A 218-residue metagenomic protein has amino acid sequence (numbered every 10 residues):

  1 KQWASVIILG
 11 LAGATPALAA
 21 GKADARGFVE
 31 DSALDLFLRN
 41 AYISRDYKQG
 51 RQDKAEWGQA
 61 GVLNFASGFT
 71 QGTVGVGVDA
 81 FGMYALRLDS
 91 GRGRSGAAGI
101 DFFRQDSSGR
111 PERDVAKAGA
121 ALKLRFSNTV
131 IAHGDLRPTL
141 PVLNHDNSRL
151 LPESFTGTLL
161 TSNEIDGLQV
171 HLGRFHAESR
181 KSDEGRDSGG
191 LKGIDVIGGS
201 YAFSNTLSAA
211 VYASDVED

Functional and structural regions predicted by a protein language model:
S5-A14: Bacterial N-terminal signal peptides
P16-D135: Beta-barrel outer-membrane channel/assembly domains of diderm bacteria
L34, G72-V76, N128-A132, D166-L172 (+2 more regions): Repeated loop/turn-to-beta-strand initiation elements of outer-membrane beta-barrel proteins
Y42, W57-Q59, G82, A116 (+5 more regions): Transmembrane beta-barrel architecture of outer-membrane proteins
Y47-R51, D89-G93, V142-L150, K181-G189: Outer-membrane beta-barrel translocator domains and adjoining extracellular loop/strand segments of Gram-negative
G61-G68, A120-F126, F155-I165, G190-N205 (+1 more regions): Feature captures outer-membrane beta-barrel proteins of Gram-negative bacteria and organelles
L86-L88, L168-S188, D215-E217: Outer-membrane beta-barrel translocator/channel fold
D114, F126, H145-P152, K181 (+2 more regions): Solvent-exposed loop/turn segments connecting transmembrane beta-strands in outer-membrane beta-barrel proteins
